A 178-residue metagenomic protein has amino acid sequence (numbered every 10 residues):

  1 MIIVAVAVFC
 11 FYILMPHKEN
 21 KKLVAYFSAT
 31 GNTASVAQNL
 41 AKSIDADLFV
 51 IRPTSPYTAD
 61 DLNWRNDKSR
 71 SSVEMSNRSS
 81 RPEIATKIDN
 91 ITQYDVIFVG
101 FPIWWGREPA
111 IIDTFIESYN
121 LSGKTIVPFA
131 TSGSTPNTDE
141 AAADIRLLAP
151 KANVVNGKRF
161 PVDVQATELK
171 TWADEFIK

Functional and structural regions predicted by a protein language model:
M1-C10: Hydrophobic membrane-insertion alpha-helices, especially the h-region of bacterial N-terminal signal peptides
C10-V96, G106-E108, E117, T167-K178: N-terminal beta1-alpha1-beta2 submodule of the flavodoxin-like/Rossmannoid cofactor-binding fold
S43-I44, S122, L148-N153: Short, structured coil segments at secondary-structure junctions
I91, E117-G123, A149: Short, conserved loop/helix-junction motifs that constitute active-site signature segments in enzyme catalytic cores
F101-P102: Glycine-rich, N-terminal phosphate-binding loop of Rossmann-like dinucleotide-binding domains
T114-E117, D144-R146: Glycine-rich, phosphate-binding/catalytic loops in enzymes
V127-P161: Short, glycine-/small-residue-rich phosphate/pyrophosphate-handling segment
